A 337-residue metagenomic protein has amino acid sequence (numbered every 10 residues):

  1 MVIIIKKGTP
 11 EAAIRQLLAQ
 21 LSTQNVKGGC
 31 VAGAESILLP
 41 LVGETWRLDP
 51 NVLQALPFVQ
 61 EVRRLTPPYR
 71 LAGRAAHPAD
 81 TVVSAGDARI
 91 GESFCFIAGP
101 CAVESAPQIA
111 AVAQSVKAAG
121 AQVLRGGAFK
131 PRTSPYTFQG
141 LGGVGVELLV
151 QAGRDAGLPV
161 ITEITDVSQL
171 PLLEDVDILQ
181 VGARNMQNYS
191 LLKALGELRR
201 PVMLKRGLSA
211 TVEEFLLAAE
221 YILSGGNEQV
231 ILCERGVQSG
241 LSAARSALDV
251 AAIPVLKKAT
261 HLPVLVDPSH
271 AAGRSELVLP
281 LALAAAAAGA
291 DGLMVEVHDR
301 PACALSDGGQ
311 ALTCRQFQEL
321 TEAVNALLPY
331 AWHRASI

Functional and structural regions predicted by a protein language model:
K6, L141, G157-S168, V176-S190 (+4 more regions): Catalytic beta/alpha-barrel core
P50-L65: Short acidic amphipathic segments
P67-I97, E322, P329-I337: N-terminal amphipathic alpha-helix/helix-capping segment at the start of soluble metabolic enzymes
R74-A79, S134-L148, V167-S168, A183-R199 (+3 more regions): Active-site-adjacent beta->alpha loops and helix N-cap segments on the catalytic face of soluble alpha/beta enzymes
R89, L198-V297: Catalytic alpha/beta core domains of metabolic enzymes, predominantly
F94-A111, S134-Q139, P159-E163, G182-A183 (+2 more regions): Active-site mouth loops of central-metabolism enzymes
R125-G143, D299-G309: Glycine-rich, proline-tolerant flexible connector loops at the mouths of alpha/beta enzymes
F138-T162, A194-P201, V250-L265, Q310-H333: Alpha-helix-loop-beta-strand connector modules within alpha/beta enzyme cores
